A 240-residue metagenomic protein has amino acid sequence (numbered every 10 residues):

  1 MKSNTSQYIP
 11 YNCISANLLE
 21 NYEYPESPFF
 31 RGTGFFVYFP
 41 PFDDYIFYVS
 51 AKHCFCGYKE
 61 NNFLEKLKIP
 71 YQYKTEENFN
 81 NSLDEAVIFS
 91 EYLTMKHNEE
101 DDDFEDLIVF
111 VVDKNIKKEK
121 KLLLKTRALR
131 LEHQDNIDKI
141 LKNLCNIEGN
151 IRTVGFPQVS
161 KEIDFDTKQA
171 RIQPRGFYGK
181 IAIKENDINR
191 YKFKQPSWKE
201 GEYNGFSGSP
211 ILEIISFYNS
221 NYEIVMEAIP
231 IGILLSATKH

Functional and structural regions predicted by a protein language model:
N4-E91, D113-I116, K180-A182, K192 (+1 more regions): Catalytic histidine site
E23-P28, P40-Y45, D103, S216-A228: Short, solvent-exposed loop/turn segments that connect beta-strands within catalytic domains and beta-strand-rich
F30, D106, S207: Beta-rich catalytic cores
G34, S50, F110, E148 (+4 more regions): Terminal peptide-recognition signature
I69-D102, V109-F110, K117-I137: Acidic, polar low-complexity intrinsically disordered regions
A128-R171: Short glycine/Trp-rich loop-beta-loop segment that forms part of the substrate-binding cleft
G155-K199, N204: A mid-sequence, solvent-exposed acidic-amphipathic segment
S197-I233: Catalytic nucleophile loop of clan PA
